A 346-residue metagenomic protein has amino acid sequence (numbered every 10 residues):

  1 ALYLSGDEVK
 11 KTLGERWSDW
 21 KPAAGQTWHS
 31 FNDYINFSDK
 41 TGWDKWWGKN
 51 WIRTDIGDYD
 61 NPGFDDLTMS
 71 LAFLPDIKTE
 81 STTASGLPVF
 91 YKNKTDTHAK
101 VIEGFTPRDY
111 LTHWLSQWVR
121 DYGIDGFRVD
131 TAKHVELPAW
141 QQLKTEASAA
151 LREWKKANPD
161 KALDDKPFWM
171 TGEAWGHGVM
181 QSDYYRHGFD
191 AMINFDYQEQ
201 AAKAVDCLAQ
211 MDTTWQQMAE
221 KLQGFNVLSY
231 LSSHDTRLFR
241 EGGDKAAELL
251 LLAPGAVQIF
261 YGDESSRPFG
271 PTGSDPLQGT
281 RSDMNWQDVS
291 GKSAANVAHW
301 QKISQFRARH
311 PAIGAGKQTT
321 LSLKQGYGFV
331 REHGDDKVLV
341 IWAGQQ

Functional and structural regions predicted by a protein language model:
Y3-W43, H113-V227, R240-E241, L249-L252 (+3 more regions): Active-site-proximal helices and loops of the catalytic beta/alpha 8
L4, N50-H113, Q117, D121: Chitinase-like catalytic core of GlcNAc-active glycosidases
G42-K45, T68: Aromatic (Trp/Tyr) and acidic
V119, H234-D235: Catalytic grooves of carbohydrate-active enzymes
R128, S229, I259-Y261: Structured core elements
D244: Short amphipathic alpha-helical segment that frequently serves as the phosphate-/nucleotide-binding helix
L251-Q258, D263: C-terminal substrate/ligand-recognition segments
